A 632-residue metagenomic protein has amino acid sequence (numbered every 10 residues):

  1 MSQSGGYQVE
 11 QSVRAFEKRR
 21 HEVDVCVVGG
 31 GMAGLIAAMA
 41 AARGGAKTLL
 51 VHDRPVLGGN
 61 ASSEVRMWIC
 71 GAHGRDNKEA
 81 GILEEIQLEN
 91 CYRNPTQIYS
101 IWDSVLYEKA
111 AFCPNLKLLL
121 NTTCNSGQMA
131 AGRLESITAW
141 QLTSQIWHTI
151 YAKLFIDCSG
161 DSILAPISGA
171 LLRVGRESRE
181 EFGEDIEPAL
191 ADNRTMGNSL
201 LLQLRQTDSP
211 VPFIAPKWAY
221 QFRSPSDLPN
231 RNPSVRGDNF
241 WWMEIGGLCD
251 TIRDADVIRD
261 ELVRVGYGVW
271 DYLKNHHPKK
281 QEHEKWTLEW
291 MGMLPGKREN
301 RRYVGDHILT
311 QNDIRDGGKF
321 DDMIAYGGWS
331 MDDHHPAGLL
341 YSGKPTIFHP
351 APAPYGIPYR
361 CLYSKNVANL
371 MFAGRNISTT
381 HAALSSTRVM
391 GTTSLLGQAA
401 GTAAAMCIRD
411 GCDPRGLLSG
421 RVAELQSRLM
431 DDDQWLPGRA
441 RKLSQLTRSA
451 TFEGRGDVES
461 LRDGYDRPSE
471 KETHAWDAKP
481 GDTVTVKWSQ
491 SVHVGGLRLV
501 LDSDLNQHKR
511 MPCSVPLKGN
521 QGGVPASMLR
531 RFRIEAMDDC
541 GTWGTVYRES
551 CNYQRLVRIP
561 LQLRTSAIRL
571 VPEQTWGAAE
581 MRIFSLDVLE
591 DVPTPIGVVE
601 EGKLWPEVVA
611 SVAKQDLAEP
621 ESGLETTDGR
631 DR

Functional and structural regions predicted by a protein language model:
S2-G6, S12-F16, R20-E22, A40 (+4 more regions): Conserved N-terminal/central alpha/beta ligand/cofactor-binding core
S4-Q8, S12, F16, N60 (+5 more regions): Flavin (FAD/FMN)-binding glycine-rich loop and adjacent Rossmann-like elements that form
R19-G31: Beta1/beta-strand and adjacent pyrophosphate-binding region of the FAD-binding site in flavoprotein oxidoreductases
G34: N-terminal Rossmann-fold NAD(P) dinucleotide-binding loop
L443-Y465: Predominantly extracellular/luminal regions of secreted and cell-surface proteins, especially disulfide-bonded
R467-T545, C551-L624: Aromatic, loop-rich ligand-recognition surfaces of beta-strand-rich domains
D628-D631: Intrinsic-disorder-associated, low-complexity terminal segments enriched in Asp/Asn/His/Tyr and depleted of Lys/Arg
